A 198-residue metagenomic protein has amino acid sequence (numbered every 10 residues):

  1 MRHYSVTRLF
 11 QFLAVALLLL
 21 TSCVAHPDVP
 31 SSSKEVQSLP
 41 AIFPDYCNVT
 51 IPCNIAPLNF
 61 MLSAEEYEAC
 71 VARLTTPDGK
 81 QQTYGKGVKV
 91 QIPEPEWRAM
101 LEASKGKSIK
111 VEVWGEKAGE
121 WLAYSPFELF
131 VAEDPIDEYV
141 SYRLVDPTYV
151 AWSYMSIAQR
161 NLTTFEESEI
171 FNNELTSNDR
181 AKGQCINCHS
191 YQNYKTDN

Functional and structural regions predicted by a protein language model:
M1-T7: N-terminal secretory signal peptides that target proteins for export/translocation
H3, L13-A14, V36, Q91: Low-complexity, intrinsically disordered regions enriched in charged/polar residues
T7, V15, N193: Alpha-helical and His/Cys-centered functional microenvironments
T7-R8, A181: Residues at the start of alpha-helices and the adjacent loop-to-helix junctions
R8-F10, L58: Short non-domain terminal segments
F10-T21: Bacterial N-terminal signal peptides
C23-N198: Sequence signature of WD/YWTD-type beta-propeller architectures
